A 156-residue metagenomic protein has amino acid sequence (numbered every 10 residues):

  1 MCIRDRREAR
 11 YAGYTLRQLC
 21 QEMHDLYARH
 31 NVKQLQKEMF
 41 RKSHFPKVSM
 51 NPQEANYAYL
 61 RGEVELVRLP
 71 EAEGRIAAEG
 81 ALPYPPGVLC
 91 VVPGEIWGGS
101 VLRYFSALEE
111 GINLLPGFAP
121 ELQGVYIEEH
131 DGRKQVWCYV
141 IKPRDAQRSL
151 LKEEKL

Functional and structural regions predicted by a protein language model:
R4-L156: Non-catalytic terminal extensions of PLP-dependent enzymes
